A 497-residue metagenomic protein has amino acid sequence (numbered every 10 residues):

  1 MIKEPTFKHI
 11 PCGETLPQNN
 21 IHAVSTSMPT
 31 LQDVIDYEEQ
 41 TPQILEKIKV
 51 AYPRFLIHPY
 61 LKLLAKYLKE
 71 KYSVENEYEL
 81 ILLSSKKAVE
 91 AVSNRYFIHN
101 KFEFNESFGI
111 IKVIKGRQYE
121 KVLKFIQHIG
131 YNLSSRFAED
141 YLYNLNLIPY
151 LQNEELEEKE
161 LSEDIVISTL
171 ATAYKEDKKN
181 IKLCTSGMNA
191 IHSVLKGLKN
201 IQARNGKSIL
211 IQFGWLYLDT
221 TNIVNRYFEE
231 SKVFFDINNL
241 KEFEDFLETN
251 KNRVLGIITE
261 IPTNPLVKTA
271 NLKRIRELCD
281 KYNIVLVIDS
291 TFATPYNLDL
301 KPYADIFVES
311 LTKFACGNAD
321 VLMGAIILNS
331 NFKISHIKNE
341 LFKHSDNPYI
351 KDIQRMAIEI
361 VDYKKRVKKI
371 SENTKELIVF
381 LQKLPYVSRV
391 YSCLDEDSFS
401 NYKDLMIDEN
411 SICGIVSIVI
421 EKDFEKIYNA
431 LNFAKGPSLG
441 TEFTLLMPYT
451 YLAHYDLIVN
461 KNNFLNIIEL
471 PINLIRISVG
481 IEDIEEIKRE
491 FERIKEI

Functional and structural regions predicted by a protein language model:
M1-N189, G197-K199, F213-Y227, E242: Conserved N-terminal alpha-helix of the aminotransferase class I/II PLP-enzyme fold
P29-L31, E38, I306-L457: Active-site C-terminal subdomain of aminotransferase-like
E79-L82, G109-V113, A325-I326, C413-V419 (+1 more regions): Short cationic amphipathic helices and targeting signals
A171, N180-K383: Conserved PLP-enzyme active-site core in the AAT-like
K196-A203, S400-E409, N463-E469: Short, flexible, solvent-exposed loop/turn segments with mixed acidic/basic and small polar residues
G256, V285, I306, R389 (+2 more regions): Structural preference for beta-strand elements that scaffold enzyme active sites
L431-I497: C-terminal active-site/capping subdomain that shapes the small-molecule cofactor and substrate pocket of enzyme
